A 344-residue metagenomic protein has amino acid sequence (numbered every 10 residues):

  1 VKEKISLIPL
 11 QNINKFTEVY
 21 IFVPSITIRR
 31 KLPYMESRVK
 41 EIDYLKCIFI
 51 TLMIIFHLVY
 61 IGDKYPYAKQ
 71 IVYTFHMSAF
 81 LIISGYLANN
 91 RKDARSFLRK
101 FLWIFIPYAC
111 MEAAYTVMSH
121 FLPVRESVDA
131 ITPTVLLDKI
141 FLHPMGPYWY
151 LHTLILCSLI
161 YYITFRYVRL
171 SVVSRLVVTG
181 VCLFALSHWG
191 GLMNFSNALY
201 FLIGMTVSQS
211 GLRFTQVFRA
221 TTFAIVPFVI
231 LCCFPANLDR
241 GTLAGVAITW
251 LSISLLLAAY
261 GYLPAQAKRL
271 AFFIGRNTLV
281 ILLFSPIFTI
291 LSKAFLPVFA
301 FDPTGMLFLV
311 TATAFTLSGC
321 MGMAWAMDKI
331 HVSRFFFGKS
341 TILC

Functional and structural regions predicted by a protein language model:
P9, N14-F16, F22-C344: Alpha-helical transmembrane segments and their immediate juxtamembrane cytosolic regions
